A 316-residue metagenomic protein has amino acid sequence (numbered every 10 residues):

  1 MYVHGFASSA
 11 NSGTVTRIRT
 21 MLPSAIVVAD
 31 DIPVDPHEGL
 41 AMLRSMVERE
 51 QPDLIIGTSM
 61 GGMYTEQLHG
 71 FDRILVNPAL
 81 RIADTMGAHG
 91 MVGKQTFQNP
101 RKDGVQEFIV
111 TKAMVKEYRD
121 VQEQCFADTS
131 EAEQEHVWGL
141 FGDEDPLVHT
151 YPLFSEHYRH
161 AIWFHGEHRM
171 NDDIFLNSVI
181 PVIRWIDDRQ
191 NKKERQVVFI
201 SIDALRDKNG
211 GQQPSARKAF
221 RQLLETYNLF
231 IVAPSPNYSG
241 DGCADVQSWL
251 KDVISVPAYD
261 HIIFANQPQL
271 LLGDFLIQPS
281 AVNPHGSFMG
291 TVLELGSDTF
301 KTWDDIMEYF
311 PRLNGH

Functional and structural regions predicted by a protein language model:
M1-R49: Active-site catalytic motif of lipid deacylating hydrolases and related acyltransferases
D53-G57, R73-L75, V137-D143, I262-F264 (+2 more regions): Short, hydrophobic beta-strand segments that form beta-sheet elements in well-ordered domains
I56-E66: Gly/Ala-rich beta-loop-alpha elbow adjacent to hydrolase catalytic centers
D72-I186: The alpha/beta-hydrolase serine catalytic core
R184-F199, H316: Non-catalytic pre-domain segments flanking phosphatase-related domains
K192-Q212: Asp-based phosphoryl-transfer active-site loop
D207-I231: Short, acidic loop-to-helix structural element flanking the phosphoryl-transfer center in phosphate-processing enzymes
G240-H316: C-terminal cap/substrate-recognition subdomain and adjoining C-terminal extension of metal-dependent phosphatase-like
